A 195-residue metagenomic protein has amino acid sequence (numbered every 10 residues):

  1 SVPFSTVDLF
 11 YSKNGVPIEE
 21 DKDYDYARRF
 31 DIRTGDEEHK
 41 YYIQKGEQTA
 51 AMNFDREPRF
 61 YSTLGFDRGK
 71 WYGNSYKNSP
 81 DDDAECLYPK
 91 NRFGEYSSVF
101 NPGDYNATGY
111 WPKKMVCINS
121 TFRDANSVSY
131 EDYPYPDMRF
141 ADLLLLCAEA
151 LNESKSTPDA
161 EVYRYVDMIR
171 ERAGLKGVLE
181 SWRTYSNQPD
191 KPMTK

Functional and structural regions predicted by a protein language model:
S1-F4, D8-K195: Acidic/polar-rich alpha-helix caps and helix-coil junctions
